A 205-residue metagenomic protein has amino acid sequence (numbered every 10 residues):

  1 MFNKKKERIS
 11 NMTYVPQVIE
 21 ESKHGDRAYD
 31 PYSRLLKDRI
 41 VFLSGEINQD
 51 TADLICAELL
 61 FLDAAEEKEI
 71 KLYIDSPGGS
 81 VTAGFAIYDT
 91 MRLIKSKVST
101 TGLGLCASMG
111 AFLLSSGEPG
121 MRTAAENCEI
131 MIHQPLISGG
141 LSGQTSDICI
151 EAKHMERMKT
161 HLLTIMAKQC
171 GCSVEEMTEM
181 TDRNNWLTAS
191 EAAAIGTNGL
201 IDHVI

Functional and structural regions predicted by a protein language model:
M1-I205: Terminal-region recognition feature
